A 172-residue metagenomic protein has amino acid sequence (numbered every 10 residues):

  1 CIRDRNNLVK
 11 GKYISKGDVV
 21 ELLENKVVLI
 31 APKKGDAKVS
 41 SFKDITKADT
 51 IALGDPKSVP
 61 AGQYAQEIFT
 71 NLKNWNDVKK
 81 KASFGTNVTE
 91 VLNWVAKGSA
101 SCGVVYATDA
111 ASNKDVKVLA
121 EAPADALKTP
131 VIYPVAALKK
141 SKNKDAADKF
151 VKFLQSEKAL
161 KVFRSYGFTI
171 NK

Functional and structural regions predicted by a protein language model:
R3-K12, D18-E24, V28-K172: Exported/periplasmic ABC-transporter solute-binding proteins
